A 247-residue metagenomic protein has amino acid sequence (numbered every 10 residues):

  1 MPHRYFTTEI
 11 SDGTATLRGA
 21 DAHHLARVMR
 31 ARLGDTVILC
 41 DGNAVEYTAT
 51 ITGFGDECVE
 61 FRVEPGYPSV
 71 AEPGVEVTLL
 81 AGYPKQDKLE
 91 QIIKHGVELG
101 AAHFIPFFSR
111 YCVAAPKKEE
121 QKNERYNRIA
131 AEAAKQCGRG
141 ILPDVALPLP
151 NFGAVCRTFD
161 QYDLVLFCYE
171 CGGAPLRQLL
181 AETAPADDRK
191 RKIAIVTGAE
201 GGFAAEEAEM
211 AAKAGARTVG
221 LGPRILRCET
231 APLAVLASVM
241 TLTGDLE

Functional and structural regions predicted by a protein language model:
M1-P68: N-terminal positively charged helical leader segments and presequences
A15-L17, G74-T78, K190-A194, A212-L221: Glycine/charged-rich beta-loop-alpha catalytic/anionic-binding loops adjacent to active sites
L25, L89-I92, E207: Hydrophobic side chains in well-ordered alpha-helices
V37, R62, A71-L79, D187: Mobile, glycine- and charge-enriched loop segments and immediately flanking short secondary-structure elements within
P68-F167: RNA substrate-binding interface of SAM-dependent RNA methyltransferases
F159-A208, A216-G220: Active-site/ligand-binding-proximal alpha/beta "capping" segment
A205-E247: Structured adenosyl-cofactor binding patch, chiefly the S-adenosyl-L-methionine
